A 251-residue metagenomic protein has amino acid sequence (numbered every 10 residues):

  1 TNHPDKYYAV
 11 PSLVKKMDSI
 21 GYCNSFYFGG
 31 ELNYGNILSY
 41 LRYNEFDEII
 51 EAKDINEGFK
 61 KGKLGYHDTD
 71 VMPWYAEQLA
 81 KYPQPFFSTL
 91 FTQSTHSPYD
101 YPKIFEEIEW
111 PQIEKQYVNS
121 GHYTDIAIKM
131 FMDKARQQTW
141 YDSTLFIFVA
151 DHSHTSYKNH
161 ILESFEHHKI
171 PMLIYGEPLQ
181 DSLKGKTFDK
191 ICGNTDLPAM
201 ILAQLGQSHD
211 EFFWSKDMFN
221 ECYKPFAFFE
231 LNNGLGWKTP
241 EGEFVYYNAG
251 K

Functional and structural regions predicted by a protein language model:
T1-K251: Solvent-exposed soluble domains appended to multi-pass membrane proteins
